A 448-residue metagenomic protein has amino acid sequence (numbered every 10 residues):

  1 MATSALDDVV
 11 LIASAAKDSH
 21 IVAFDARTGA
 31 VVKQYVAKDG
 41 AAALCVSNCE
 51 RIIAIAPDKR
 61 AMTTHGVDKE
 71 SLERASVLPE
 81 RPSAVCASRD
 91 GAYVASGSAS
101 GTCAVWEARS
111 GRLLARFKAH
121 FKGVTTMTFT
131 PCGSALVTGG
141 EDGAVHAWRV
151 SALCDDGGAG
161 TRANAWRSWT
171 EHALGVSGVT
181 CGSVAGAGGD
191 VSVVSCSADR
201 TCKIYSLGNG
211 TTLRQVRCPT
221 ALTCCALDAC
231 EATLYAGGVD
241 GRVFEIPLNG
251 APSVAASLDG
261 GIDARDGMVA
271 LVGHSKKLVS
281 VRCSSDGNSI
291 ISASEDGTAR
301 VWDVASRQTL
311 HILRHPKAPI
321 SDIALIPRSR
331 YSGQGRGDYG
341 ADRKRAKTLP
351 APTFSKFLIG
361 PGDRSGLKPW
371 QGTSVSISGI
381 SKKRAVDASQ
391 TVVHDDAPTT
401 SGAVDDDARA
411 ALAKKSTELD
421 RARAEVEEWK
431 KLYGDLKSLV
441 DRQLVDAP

Functional and structural regions predicted by a protein language model:
T3-L6, S47-C49, R89-D90, P131-C132 (+4 more regions): Residue-level detector of Asp-centered blade-edge/turn motifs that repeat once per structural unit in beta-propeller
V10, I52-I53, V94, L136 (+3 more regions): Hydrophobic beta-strand positions that form the internal "hydrophobic ladder" of WD40/Gbeta-like beta-propeller blades
S14-K17, A56-K59, G97-S100, G139-D142 (+3 more regions): Conserved strand-to-loop turn within each blade of WD40 beta-propeller repeats
I21-F24, M62-V67, C103-W106, V145-R149 (+3 more regions): WD40-repeat beta-propellers
V32-V36, L72-L78, L113-A119, D156-G160 (+5 more regions): Short C-terminal beta-strands that terminate individual repeats in beta-propeller domains, predominantly WD40 blades
D39-V46, E80-A87, K122-F129, A173-V184 (+4 more regions): Canonical WD40 repeat/beta-propeller blade segments in eukaryotic WD-repeat proteins
R149-A159, P247-L258: Short loop/turn segments immediately following beta-strands, especially the blade-tip and inter-blade linker loops
A256-S257, D266, S306-P448: Terminal intrinsically disordered, low-complexity extensions flanking WD-repeat/beta-propeller proteins
